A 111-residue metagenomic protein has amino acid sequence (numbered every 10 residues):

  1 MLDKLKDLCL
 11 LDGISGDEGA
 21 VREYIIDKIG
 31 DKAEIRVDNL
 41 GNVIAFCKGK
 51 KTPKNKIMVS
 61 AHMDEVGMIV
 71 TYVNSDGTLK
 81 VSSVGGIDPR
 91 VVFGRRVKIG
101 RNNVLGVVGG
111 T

Functional and structural regions predicted by a protein language model:
M1-T111: N-terminal hydrophobic/helix-forming segments and targeting peptides
